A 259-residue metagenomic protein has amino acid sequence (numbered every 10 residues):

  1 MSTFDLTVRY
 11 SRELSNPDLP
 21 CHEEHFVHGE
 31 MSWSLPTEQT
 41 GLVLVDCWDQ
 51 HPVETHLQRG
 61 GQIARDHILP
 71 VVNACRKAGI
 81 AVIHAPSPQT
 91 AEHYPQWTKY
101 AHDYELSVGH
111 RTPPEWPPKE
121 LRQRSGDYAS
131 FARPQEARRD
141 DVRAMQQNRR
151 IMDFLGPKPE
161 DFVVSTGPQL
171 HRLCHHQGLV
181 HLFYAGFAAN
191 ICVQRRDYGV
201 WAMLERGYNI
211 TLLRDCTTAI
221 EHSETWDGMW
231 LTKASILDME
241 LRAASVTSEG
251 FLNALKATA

Functional and structural regions predicted by a protein language model:
M1-G41, E54, Q58-G60, L69-N73 (+4 more regions): Active-site-adjacent betaalpha module
V45: Active-site flanking residues adjacent to catalytic metal/cofactor-binding acidic residues
W48-V53: Short acidic, Gly/Ser-rich segments with clustered Asp/Glu that frequently serve as metal-coordination loops in enzyme
A64: Aromatic/His-enriched, Gly/Pro-containing loop or helix-boundary segments that lie immediately adjacent to catalytic
V82: Active-/binding-site microenvironments in catalytic and ligand-binding cores
A85: Aromatic-lined carbohydrate-recognition surfaces of secreted/lumenal glycan-active proteins
